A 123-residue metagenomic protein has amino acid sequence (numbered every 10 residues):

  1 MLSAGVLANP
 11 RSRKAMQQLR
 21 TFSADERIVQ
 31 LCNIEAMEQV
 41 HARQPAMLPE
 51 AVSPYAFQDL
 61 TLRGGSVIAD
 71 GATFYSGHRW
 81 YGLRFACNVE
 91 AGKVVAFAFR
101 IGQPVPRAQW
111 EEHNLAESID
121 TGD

Functional and structural regions predicted by a protein language model:
M1-D123: Mitochondrial intermembrane space
